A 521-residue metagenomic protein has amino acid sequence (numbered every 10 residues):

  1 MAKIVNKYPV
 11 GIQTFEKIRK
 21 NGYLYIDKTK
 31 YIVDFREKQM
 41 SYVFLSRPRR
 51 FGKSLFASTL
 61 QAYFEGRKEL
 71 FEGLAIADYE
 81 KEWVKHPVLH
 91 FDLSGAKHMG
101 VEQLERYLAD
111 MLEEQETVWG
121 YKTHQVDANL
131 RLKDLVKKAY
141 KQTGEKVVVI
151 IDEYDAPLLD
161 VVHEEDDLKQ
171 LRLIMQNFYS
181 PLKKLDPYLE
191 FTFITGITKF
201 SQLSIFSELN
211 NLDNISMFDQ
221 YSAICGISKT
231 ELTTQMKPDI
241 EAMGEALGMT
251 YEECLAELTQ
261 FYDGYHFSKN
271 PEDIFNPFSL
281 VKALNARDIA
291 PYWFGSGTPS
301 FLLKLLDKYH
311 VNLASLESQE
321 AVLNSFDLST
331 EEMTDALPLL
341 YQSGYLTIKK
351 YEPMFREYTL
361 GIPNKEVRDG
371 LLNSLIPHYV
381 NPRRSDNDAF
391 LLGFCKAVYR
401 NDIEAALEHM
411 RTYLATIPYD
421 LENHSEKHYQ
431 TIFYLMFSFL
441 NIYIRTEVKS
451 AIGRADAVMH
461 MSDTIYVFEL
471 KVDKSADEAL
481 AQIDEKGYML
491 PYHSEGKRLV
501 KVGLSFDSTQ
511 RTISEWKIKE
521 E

Functional and structural regions predicted by a protein language model:
M1-S425, L440: Phosphate-binding site recognition
V148, T464-Y466, V500: Structural motif
L168-I174, V472-M489: Mg2+/Mn2+-dependent nuclease catalytic core
F433, A455-V472, K486: Conserved catalytic cores of phosphodiester-cleaving nucleases, focusing on short active-site segments
M436-S450: A short acidic/basic microdomain associated with nuclease active sites
A451-A455, K497: Short beta-strand or tight-loop elements that sit immediately N-terminal to catalytic metal-binding acidic residues
P491, K497-E521: Domain-level recognition of nuclease-like catalytic cores that cleave nucleotide substrates
